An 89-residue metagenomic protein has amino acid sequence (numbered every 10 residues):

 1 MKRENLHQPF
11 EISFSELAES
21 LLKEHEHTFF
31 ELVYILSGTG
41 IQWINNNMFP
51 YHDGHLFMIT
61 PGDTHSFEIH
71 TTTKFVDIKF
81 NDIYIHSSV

Functional and structural regions predicted by a protein language model:
M1-L56, I69-T71, I83, V89: Generic protein-terminus/edge-of-domain signal
I59: Glycine-rich, highly charged phosphate/nucleotide-binding loops
G62-I85: Ligand-binding loop in jelly-roll beta-barrel domains
